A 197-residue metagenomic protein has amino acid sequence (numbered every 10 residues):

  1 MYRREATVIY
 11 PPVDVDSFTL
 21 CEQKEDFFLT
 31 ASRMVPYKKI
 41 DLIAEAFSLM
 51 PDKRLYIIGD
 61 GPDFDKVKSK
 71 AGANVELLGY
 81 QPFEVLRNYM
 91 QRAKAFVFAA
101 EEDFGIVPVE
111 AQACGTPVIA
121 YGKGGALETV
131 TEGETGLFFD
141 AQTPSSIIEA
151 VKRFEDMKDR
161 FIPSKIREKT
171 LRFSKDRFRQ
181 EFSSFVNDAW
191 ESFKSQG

Functional and structural regions predicted by a protein language model:
M1-T19: Donor nucleotide-sugar binding/catalytic pocket of nucleotide-sugar-dependent glycosyltransferases
V13, C21-K38, L42-M50, Y56: Conserved donor-binding/catalytic core segment of Leloir-type glycosyltransferases
D65, L127-R153, F161: Change "using UDP/GDP/dTDP sugars" to "using nucleotide sugars
D65-R87: Nucleotide-activated donor-binding/catalytic signature segment of Leloir-type glycosyltransferases, i.e., the conserved
N88-A93, F182: Short alpha-helical donor nucleotide-sugar binding micro-motif in glycosyltransferases
Q91-D103, T116: Acidic donor-binding loop of glycosyltransferase active sites
P117-G122, V130: Short hydrophobic beta-strand element within catalytic cores of glycosyltransferases and related nucleotide-activated
Q142, R160-S195: A charged, aromatic-enriched C-terminal amphipathic alpha-helix characteristic of glycosyltransferases across folds
